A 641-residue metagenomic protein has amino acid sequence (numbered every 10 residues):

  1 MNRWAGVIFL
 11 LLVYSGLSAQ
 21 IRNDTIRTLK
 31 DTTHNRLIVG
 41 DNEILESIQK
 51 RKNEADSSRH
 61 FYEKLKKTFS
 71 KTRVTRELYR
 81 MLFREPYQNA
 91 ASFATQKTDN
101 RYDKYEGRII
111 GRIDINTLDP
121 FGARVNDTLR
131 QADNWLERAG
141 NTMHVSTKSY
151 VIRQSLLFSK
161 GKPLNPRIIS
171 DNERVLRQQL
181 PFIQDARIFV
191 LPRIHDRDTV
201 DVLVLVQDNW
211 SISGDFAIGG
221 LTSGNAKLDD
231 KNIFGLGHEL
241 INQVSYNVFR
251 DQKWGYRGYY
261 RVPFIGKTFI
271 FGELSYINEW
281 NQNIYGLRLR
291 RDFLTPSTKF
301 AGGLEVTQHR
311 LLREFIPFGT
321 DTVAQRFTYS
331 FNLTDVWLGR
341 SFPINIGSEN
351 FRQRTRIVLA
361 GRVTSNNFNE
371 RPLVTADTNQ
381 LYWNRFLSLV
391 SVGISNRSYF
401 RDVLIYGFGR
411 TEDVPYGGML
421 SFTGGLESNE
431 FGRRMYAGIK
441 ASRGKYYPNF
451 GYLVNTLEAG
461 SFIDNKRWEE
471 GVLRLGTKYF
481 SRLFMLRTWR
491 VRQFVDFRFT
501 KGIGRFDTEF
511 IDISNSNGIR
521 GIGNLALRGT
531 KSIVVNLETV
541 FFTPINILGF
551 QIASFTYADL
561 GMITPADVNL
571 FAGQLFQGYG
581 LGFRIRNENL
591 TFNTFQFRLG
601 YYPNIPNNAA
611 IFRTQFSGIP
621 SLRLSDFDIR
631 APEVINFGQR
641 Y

Functional and structural regions predicted by a protein language model:
N2, S18-W468, Y479-Y641: Immediate N-terminus of the mature polypeptide
N2-L10: Sec-dependent signal peptide recognition, specifically the positively charged N-region followed immediately by
F9-A19: Hydrophobic h-region of N-terminal signal peptides that target proteins for export in Gram-negative bacteria
